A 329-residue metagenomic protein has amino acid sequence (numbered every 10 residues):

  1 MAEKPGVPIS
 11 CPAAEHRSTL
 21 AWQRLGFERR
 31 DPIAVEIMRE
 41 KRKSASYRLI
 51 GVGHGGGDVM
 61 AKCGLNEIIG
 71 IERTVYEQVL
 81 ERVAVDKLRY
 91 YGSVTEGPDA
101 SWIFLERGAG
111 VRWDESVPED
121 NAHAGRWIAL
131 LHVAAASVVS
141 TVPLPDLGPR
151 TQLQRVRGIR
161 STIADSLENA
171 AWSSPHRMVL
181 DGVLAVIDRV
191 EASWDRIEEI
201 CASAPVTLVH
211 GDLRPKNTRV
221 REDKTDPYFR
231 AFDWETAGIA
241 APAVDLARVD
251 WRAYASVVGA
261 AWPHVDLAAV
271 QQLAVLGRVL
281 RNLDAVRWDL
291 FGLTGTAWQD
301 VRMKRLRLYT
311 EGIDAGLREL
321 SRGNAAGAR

Functional and structural regions predicted by a protein language model:
M1-S101, R221-F229, A326-R329: Conserved NTP-binding catalytic cores of kinases and kinase-like/nucleotidyltransferase enzymes across multiple kinase
P5, D284-R329: ATP/Mg2+ or Mg2+-diphosphate-binding catalytic cores that bind nucleotide phosphates or diphosphates via glycine-rich
C63-E67, A109, T236: Conserved protein-kinase N-lobe ATP-binding Lys motif
P98-G110: Conserved short submotifs of the Hanks-type protein kinase catalytic core that shape the nucleotide-binding pocket
V111-R150: Conserved kinase catalytic-core helix
L144-E198: Active-site catalytic-loop/activation-segment of kinase and kinase-like phosphoryl-transfer enzymes
T207-L208, R219-H264, A269: Active-site Asp-x-Gly
V209, R214-P215: Canonical protein kinase catalytic loop motif
